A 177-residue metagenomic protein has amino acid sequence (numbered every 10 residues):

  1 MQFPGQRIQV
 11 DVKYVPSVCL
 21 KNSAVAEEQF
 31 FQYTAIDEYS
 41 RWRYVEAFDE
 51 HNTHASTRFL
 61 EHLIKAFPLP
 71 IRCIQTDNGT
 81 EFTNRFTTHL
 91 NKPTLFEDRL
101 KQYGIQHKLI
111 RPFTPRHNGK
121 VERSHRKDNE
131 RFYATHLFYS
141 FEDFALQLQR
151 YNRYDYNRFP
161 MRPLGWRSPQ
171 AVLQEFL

Functional and structural regions predicted by a protein language model:
M1-P16, T80, T87, N91-E97 (+2 more regions): Basic, flexible linker segments flanking DNA-binding modules in nucleic acid-interacting mobile-element proteins
M1-T34, W42, R58: Mobile-element integrase/transposase regions, centering on the N-terminal DNA-binding/Zn-coordinating module
Q6, Y103-I105, R126-L177: C-terminal domain-tail junction helix/linker
V12, E38, E50, N78: Residues immediately flanking
E28-Q29, V45-C73: Active-site beta-loop-alpha junctions of metal-dependent nucleic acid enzymes, especially the RNase H-like/DDE
R41, I74-D77: Buried hydrophobic side chains on well-structured beta-strands
W42-E46, K108-I110, A134: Short small-residue beta-strand/loop micro-motif enriched in glycine and branched aliphatics
T76-N78, T87-N91, L95-L100, I105-E130 (+2 more regions): RNase H-like two-metal-ion nuclease catalytic core shared by retroviral integrases and related mobile-element nucleases
